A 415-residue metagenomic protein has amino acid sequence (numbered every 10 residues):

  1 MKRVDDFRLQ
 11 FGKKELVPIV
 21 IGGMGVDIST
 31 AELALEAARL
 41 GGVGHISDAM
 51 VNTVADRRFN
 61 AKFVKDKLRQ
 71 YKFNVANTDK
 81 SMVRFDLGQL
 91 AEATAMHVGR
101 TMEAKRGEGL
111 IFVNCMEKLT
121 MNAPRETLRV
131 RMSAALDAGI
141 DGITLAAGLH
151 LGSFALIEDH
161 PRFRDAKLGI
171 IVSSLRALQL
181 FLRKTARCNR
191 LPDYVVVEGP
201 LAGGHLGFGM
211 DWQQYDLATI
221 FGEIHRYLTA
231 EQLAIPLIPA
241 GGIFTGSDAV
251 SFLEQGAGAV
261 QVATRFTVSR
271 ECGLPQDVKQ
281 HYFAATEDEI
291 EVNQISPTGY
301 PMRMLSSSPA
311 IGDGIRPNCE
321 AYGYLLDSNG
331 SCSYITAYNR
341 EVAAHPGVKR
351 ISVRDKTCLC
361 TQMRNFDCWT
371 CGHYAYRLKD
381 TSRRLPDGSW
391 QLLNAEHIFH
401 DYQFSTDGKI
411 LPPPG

Functional and structural regions predicted by a protein language model:
M1-E231, H400-Y402, T406-G415: Active-site entrance/lid segments in N-terminal catalytic domains of soluble metabolic enzymes
V20, A202-F221, H225-I238, F244-G415: Conserved active-site-proximal phosphate/metal-binding subdomains
I28, I243-F244: Residue-level detector of alpha-helix initiation sites
H45, T144, I238-P239, Q261: A structural signal for short, well-ordered beta-strand segments and their strand-loop junctions that often border
